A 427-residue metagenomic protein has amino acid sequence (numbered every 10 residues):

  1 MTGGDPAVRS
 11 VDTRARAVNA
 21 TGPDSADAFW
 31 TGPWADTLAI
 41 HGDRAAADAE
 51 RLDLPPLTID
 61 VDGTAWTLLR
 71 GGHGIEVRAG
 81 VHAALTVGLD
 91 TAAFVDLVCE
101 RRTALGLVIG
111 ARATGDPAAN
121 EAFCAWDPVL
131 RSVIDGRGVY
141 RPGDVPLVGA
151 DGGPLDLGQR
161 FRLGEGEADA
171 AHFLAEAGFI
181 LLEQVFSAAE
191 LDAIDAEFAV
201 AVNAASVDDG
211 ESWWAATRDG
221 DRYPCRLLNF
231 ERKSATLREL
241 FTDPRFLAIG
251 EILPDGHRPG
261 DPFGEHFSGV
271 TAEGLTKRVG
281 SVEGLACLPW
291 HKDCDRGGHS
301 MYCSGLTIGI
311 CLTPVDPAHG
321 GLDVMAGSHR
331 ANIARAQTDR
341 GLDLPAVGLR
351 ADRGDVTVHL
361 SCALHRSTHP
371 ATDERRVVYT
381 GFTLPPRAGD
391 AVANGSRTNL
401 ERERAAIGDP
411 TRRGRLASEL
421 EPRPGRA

Functional and structural regions predicted by a protein language model:
T2-E165: Feature captures hydrophobic
F94-V95, D295-R296, C362-R366: Histidine-centered metal-chelating micro-motifs
T114-G115, L181, V358, Y379: Hydrophobic beta-strand signal
G152-E176, E183-L288, P410-R412: Non-heme Fe(II)-dependent double-stranded beta-helix
A248-E251, D255-R258, G280-R350, G389-G395: Catalytic core of non-heme Fe(II) oxygenases with the double-stranded beta-helix
N332, V358, A363-A427: Non-heme Fe(II)/2-oxoglutarate
